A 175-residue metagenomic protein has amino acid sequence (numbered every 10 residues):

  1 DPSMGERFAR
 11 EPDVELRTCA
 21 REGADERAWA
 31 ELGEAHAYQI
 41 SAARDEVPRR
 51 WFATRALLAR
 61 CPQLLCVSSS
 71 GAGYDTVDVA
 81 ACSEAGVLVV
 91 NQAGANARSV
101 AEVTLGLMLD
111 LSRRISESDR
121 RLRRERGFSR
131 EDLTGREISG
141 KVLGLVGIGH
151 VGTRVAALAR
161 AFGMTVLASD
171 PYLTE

Functional and structural regions predicted by a protein language model:
D1-E46: N-terminal glycine-/charge-rich "phosphate-binding" loop or analogous flexible N-terminal tail
R10, S83, R160: Anion (oxyanion) recognition and catalysis
E15-L16, L65, V89, V166: Hydrophobic beta-strand scaffold residues
L16-G23, V47-R50, R123-E131, E175: Short gly/ser/thr-rich secondary-structure transition/capping motifs
A30, V79-A80, A157: Alpha-helical segments flanking ligand/cofactor-binding loops in enzyme cores
A35-R120, G135, S139: Phosphate/diphosphate ligand-binding glycine-rich loop within oxidoreductases
C82, T104, E125, G147 (+1 more regions): Conserved hydrophobic/aromatic pocket- or pore-lining residues that grip, position, or stack substrates in active sites
E131-E175: Rossmann-like dinucleotide/phosphate-binding beta-alpha-beta segment
